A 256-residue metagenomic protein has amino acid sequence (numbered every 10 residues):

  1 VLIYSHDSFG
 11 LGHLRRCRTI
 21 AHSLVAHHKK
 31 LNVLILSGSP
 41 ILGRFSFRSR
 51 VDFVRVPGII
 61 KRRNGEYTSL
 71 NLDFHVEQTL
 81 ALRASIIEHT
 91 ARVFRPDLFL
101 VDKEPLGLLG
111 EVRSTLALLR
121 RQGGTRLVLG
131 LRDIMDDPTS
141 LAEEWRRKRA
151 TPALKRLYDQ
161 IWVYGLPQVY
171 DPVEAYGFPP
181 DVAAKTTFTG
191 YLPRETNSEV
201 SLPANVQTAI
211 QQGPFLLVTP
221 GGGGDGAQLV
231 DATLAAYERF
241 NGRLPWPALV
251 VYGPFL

Functional and structural regions predicted by a protein language model:
S5, S23, H27-Q78, L82-A84: Conserved nucleotide-sugar phosphate-binding/catalytic loop shared by glycosyltransferases and other
S5-R18, L42, G226-Q228: A short, glycine/small-residue-rich beta-strand->loop->alpha-helix junction that serves as a flexible
A21-S23, H27, Y176-F178, G190-L256: Donor-nucleotide binding loops and adjacent catalytic segments primarily of GT-B fold Leloir glycosyltransferases
V33-G38, L129-G130, I161-G165, W246-G253: Short internal beta-strands
I41-G43, F99-L118: An aromatic- and histidine-rich active-site surface loop
S69-L109: Conserved nucleotide-sugar donor-binding subdomain of glycosyltransferases
D97-L98, Q160, F215: Structural motif
L116-F188: Active-site-proximal region of nucleotide-activated glycan assembly enzymes, centered on histidine/acidic-rich loops
